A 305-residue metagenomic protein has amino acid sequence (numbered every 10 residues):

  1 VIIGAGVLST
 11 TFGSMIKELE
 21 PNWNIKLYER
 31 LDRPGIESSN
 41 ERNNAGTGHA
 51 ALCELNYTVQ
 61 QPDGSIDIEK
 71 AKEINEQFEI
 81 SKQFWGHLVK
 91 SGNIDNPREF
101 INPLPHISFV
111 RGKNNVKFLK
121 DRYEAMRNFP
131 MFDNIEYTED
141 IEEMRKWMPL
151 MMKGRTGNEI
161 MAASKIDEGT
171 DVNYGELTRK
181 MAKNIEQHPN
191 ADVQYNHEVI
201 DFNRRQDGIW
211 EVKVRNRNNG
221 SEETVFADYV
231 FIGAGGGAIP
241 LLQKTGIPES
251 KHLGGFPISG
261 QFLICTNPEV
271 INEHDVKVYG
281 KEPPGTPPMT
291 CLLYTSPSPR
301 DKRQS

Functional and structural regions predicted by a protein language model:
V1-K26: N-terminal Rossmann-like FAD-binding beta1-loop-alpha1 element of flavoenzymes
L19-N40: Glycine-rich FAD pyrophosphate-binding loop
G46-R145: Dinucleotide-binding Rossmann-like beta1-alpha1 core, especially the glycine-rich loop that anchors the ADP
A50-L52, S250-V276: Central beta-strand plus flanking loop segment that forms part of the substrate or channel wall within the catalytic
S164-F202, I209-W210, V214-N218: Helical element adjacent to the flavin cofactor pocket in flavoenzyme catalytic cores
G220-Y229: Core beta-strand elements of the Rossmann-like FAD/NAD(P) dinucleotide-binding domain in flavoenzyme oxidoreductases
I232-G246: Flavin (primarily FAD) binding-site architecture
Y294-Q304: Conserved small/polar residues in nucleotide/adenosyl-binding loops
